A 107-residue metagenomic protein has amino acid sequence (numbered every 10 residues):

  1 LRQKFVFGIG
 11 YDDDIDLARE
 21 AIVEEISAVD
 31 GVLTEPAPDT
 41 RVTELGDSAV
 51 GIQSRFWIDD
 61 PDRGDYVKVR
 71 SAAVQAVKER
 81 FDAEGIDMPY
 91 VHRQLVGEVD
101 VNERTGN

Functional and structural regions predicted by a protein language model:
L1-T34: Soluble accessory domains appended to multi-pass membrane transport proteins
I9-D13, E35-N107: Solvent-exposed, non-transmembrane regulatory segments of membrane-associated proteins
